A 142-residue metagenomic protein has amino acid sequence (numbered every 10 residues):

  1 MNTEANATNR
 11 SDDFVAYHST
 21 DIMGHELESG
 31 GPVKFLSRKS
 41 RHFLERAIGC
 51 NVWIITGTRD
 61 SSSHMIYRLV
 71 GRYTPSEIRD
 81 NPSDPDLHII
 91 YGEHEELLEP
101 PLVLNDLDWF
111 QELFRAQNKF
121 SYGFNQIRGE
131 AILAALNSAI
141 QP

Functional and structural regions predicted by a protein language model:
M1-I48, A134-P142: Compositionally biased, charged N-terminal/linker segments
M1-T3, N81-P142: Contiguous surface segments at macromolecular interaction interfaces
Y17, W53, T74-S76: Residues in well-ordered beta-strands of folded domains
S19-D21, G57-R59, I78: Histidine- and/or cysteine-centered catalytic micro-motif in compact active-site loops
G24-H25, S61-S62, D80-S83: Eukaryotic short linear interaction motifs
F43-D60: Short coil-to-beta transition motif at edge beta-strands of beta-rich domains
A47, H64-R68: Short glycine/proline-enriched turns and hinge-like loops at secondary-structure junctions
Y67-I78: Short beta-strand-centered aromatic/proline hotspots
